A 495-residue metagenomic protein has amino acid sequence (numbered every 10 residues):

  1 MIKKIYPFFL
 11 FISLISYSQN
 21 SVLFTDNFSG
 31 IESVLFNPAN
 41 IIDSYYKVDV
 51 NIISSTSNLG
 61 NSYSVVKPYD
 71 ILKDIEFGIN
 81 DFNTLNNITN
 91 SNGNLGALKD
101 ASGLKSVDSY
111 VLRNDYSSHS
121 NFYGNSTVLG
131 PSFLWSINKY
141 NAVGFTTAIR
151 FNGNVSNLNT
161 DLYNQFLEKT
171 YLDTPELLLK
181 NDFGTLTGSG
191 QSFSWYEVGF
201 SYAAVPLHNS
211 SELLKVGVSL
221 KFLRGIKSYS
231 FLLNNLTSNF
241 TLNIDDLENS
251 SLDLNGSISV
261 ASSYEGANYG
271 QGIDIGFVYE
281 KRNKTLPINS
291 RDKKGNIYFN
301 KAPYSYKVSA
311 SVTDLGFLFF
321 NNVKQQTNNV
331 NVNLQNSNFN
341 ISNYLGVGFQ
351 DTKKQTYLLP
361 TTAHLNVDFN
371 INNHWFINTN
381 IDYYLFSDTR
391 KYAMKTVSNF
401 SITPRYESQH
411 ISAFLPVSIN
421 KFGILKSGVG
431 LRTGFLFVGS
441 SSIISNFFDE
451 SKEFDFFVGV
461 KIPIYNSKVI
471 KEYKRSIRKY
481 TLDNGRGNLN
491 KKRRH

Functional and structural regions predicted by a protein language model:
K4-L14: Sec-dependent N-terminal signal peptides
Q19-H495: Subset of outer-membrane beta-barrel
